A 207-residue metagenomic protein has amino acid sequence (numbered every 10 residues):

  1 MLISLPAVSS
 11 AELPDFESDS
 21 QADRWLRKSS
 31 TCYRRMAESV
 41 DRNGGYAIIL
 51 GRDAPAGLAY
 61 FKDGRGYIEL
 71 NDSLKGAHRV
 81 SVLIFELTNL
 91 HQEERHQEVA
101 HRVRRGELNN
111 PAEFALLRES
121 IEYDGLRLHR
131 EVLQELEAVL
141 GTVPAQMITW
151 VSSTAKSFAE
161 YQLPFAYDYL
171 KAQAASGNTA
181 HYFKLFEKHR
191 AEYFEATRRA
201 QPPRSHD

Functional and structural regions predicted by a protein language model:
M1-A11, G125, R204-D207: Non-Sec secretion/translocation targeting segments of pathogen effectors
L5-L50: A metal-dependent hydrolase signature that marks the N-terminal structural subdomain at the beginning of catalytic folds
Q21-L26, E69-A77, N110-E119: Second-shell loop/turn segments in exported
C32, R79-L83, I121-D124, L128-V132: Stable alpha-helical elements in mature extracytoplasmic
M36-E69, L74-R79: Catalytic zinc-binding patch centered on the HExxH motif and its immediate surroundings that defines zinc-dependent
S81-E94: Active-site recognition of the HExxH zinc-binding catalytic motif
E93-Y123: Post-HEXXH active-site segment of zinc metalloproteases
R118, R130-D207: Long, well-structured alpha-helical subdomains associated with metal-dependent extracellular/ecto-lumenal hydrolases
